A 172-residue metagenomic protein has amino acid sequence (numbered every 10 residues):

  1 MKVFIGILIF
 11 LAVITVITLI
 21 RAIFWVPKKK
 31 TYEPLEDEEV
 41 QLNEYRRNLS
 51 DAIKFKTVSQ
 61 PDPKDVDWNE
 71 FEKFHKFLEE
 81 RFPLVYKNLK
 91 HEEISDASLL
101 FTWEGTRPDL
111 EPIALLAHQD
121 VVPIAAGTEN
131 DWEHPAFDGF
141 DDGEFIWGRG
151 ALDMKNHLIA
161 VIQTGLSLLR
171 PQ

Functional and structural regions predicted by a protein language model:
M1-I9: Feature marks short, highly hydrophobic, charge-poor N-terminal signal-anchor/signal peptide-like helices that anchor
L8-M154, L158, L168-P171: Acidic/His- and Gly-rich active-site-bordering loop/insert found across diverse amide/peptide-bond hydrolases
